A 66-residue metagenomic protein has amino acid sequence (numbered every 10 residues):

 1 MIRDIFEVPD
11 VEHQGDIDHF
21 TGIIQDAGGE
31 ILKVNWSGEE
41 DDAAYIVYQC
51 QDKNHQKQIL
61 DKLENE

Functional and structural regions predicted by a protein language model:
M1-I5, A43-Y45: Intrinsic-disorder/low-complexity, polar/charged segments enriched in Ser/Thr/Lys/Arg/Asp/Glu/Gln
R3, H13, L32-N35: N-terminal targeting/docking segments
F6-D16: Short, surface-exposed ligand-recognition loops at beta-strand->loop->(often short) alpha-helix junctions that present
Q14, K53-Q58: Short, surface-exposed beta-strand/loop "edge" segments at domain boundaries and coil↔beta transitions
H19-H55: Acidic, low-complexity, intrinsically disordered interaction modules
D26-G29, D61-E66: A common structural junction motif
